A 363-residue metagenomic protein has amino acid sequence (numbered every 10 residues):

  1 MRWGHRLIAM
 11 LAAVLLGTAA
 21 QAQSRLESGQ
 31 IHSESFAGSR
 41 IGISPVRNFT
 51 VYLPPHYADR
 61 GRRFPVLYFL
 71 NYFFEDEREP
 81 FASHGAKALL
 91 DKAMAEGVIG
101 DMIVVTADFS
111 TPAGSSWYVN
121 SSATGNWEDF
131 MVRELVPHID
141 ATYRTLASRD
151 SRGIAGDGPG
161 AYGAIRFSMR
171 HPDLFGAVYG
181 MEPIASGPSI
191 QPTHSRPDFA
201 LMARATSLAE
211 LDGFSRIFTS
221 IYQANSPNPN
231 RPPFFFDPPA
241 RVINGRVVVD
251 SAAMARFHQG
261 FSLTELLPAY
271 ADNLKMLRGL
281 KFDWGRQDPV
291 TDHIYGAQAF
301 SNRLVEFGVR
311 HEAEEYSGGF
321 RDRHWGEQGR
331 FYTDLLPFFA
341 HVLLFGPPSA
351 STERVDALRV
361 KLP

Functional and structural regions predicted by a protein language model:
M1-I8: Bacterial N-terminal signal peptides that target proteins for export
I8-G17: Bacterial N-terminal signal peptides
T18-A22: Sec/Tat signal peptide C-region and signal peptidase I cleavage site
Q23-P363: Non-catalytic cap/lid and distal C-terminal segments of serine-dependent acyl enzymes
